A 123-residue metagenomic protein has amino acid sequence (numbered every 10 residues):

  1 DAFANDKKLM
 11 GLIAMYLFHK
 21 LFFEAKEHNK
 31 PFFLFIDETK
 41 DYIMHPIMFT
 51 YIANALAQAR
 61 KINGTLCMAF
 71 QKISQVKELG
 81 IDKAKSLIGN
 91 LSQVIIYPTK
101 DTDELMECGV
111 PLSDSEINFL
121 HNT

Functional and structural regions predicted by a protein language model:
A2-F119: Conserved P-loop NTPase motor cores
